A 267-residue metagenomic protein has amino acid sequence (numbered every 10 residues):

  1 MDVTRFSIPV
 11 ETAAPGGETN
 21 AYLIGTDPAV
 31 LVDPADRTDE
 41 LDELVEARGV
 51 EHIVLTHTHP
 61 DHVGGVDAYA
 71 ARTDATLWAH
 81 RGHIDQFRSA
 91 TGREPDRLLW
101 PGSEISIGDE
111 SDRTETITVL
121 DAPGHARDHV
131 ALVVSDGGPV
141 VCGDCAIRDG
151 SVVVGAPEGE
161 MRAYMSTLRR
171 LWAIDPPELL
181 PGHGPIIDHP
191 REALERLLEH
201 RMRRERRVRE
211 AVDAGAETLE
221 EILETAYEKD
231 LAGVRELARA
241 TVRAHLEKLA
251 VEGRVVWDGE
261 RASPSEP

Functional and structural regions predicted by a protein language model:
M1-E46, A131-R148: Conserved beta-strand hairpin/beta-sheet module of binuclear metal-dependent hydrolase folds, prominently
V10-G17, P34-E115: Active-site HxH/HxHxD metal-binding segment of metal-dependent hydrolases
T19, G64, G159, L237: Residue-level signal for the nucleotide or nucleotide-sugar donor/cofactor binding architecture
T56-H62, H125, H183, H245: Histidine-centered divalent metal-coordination motifs
S111-P123, R127-E205: Metallo-beta-lactamase
L194, L198, M202-D213, R243-E247: Hydrophobic residues on short alpha-helical segments
A211-P267: C-terminal regulatory/interaction regions
